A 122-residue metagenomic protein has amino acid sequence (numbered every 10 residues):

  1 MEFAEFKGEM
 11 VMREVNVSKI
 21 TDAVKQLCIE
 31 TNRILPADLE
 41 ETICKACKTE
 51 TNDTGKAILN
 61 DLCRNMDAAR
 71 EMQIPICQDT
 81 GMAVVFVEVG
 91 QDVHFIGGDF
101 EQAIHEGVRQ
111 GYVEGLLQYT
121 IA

Functional and structural regions predicted by a protein language model:
E2-A122: Non-transmembrane, aqueous-exposed alpha-helical and coiled segments at domain scale
